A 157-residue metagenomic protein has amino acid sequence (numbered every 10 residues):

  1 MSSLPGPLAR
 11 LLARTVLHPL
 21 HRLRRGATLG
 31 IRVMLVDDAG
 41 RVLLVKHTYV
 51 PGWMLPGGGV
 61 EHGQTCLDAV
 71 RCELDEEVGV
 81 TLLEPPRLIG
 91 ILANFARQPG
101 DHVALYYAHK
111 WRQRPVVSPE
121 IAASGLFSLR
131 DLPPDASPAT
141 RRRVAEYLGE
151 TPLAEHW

Functional and structural regions predicted by a protein language model:
M1-R32: Acidic, metal-coordinating catalytic segment for phosphate/diphosphate chemistry, firing primarily on the Nudix
L29-I31, G40, H102-A104, A122: Change "...and in nucleic-acid phosphodiester-cleaving endonucleases..." to "...and in nucleic-acid processing enzymes
M34, L44, L105-Y107, L126: Conserved hydrophobic/aromatic beta-strand scaffold that supports enzyme active sites
D37, R41-E77: Conserved Nudix-box catalytic region and its N-terminal flanking loop in Nudix hydrolases and closely related
T81-G90: A short coil-to-beta-strand element that immediately follows conserved catalytic motifs
I91-P115, T140-R143: Active-site-adjacent beta-strand/loop module that shapes the phosphate/pyrophosphate-binding cleft
V116-L148: NUDIX/MutT-family hydrolases
E146-W157: Charged phosphate-binding loop/patch that engages nucleotide di/tri-phosphates or the phosphate backbone of nucleic
